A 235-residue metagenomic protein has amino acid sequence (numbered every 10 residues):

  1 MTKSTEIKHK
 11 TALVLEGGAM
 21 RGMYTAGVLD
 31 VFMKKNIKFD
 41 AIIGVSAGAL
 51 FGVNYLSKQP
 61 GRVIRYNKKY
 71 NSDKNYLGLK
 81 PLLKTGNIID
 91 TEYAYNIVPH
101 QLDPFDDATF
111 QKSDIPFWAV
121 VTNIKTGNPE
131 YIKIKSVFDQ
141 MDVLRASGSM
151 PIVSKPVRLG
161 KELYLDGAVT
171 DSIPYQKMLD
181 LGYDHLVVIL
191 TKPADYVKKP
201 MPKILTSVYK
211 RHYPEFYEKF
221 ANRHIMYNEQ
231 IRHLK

Functional and structural regions predicted by a protein language model:
M1-V45, V53-K235: Patatin-like phospholipase
